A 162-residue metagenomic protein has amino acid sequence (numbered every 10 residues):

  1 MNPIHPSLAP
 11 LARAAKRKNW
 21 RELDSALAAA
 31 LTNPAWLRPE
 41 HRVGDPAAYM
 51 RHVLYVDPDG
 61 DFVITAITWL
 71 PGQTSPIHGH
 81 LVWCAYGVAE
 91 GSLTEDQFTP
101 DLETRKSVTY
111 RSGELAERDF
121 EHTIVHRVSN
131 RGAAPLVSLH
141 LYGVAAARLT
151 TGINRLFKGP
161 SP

Functional and structural regions predicted by a protein language model:
M1-W36: N-terminal leader/capping segments at the start of a protein or of a new domain
E40-P71: A short glycine-rich, His/Asp/Glu-containing loop-to-beta-strand
T65-G79, E121-T123: Conserved short histidine dyad/triad with adjacent acidic residue
H80-D96: Glycine- and acidic-residue-biased ligand/ion/polar-headgroup-sensing regions
A85-G87, A133-L149: A short hydrophobic beta-strand segment most commonly corresponding to one strand of the jelly-roll/cupin
P100-V125: Short acidic-glycine-tyrosine-enriched beta hairpin
R127-G132: Asparagine-centered strand-capping/turn motif at beta-strand->loop junctions
T151-N154: Mixed-charge, glycine-accented linear interaction segment located at domain edges/termini
